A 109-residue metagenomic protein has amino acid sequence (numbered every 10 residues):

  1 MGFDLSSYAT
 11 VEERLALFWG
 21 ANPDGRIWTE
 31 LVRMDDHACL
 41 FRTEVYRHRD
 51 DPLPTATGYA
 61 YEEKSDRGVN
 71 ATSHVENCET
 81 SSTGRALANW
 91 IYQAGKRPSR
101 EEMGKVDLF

Functional and structural regions predicted by a protein language model:
M1-P23: Basic/polar, acidic-poor N-terminal "presequence/leader" segments that form or can form short amphipathic helices
N22-F109: Positively charged, aromatic-enriched nucleic acid-contacting surfaces
